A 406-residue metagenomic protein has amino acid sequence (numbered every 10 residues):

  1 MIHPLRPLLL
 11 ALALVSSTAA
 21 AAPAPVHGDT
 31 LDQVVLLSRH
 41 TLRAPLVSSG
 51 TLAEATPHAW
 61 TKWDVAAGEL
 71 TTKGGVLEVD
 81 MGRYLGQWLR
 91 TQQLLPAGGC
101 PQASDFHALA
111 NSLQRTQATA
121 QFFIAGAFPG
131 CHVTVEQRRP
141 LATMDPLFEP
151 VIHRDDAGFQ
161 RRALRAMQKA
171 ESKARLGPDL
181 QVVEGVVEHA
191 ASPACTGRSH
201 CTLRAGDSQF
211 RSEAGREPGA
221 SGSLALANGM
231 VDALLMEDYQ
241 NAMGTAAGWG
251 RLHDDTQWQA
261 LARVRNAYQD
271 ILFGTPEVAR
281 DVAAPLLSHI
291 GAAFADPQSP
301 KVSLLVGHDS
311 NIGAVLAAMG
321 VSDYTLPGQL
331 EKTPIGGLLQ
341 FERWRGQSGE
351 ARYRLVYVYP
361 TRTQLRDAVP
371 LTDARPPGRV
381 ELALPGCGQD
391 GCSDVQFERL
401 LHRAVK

Functional and structural regions predicted by a protein language model:
M1-P7: Positively charged n-region of N-terminal signal peptides that target proteins for export
P7-S17: Bacterial N-terminal signal peptides
P23-D105, N111-S303, D309-K406: Signature for phosphate-centric chemistry
